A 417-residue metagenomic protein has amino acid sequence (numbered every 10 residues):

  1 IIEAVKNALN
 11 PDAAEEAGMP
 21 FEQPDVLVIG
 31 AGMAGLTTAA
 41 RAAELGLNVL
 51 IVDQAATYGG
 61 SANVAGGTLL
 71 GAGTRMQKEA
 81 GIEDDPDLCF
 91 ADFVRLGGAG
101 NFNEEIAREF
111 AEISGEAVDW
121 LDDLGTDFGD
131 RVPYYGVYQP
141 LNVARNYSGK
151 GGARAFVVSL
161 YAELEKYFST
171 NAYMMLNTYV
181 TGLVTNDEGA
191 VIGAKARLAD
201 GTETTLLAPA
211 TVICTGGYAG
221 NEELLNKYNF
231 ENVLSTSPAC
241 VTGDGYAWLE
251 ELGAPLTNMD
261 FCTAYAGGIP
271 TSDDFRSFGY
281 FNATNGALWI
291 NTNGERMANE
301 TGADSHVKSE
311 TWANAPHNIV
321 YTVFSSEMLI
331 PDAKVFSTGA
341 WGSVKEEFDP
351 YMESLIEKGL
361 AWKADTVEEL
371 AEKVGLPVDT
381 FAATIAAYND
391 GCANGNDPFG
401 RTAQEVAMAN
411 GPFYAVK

Functional and structural regions predicted by a protein language model:
I1-V26, E44: Extreme N-terminal leader/targeting segments of oxidoreductases
G18, N48, Q54-T57, S61-Y173 (+5 more regions): Conserved N-terminal/central alpha/beta ligand/cofactor-binding core
P24-I51: N-terminal Rossmann-like FAD-binding beta1-loop-alpha1 element of flavoenzymes
G98, N103-A117, G125, D332-N394: N-terminal leader/propeptide and maturation segments of large enzyme subunits in energy/redox metabolism and hydrolases
S148-T204, P209, Y246, L252: Helical element adjacent to the flavin cofactor pocket in flavoenzyme catalytic cores
G182-V184, A190, T380-K417: A glycine-rich dinucleotide-binding beta-alpha-beta segment and adjacent secondary-structure elements that constitute
A199-T202, L206-S272: Glycine-rich loop(s) and the adjacent beta-strand/alpha-helix scaffold that form part
Y246-W248, P255-K373: An anion/pyrophosphate-binding glycine-rich loop and adjacent beta-alpha core in soluble alpha-beta enzymes
